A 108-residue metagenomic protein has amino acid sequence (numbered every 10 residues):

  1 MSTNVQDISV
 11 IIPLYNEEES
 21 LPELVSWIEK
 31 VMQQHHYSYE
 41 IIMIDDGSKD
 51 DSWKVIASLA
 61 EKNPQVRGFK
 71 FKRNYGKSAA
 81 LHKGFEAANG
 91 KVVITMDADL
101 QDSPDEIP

Functional and structural regions predicted by a protein language model:
M1-P108: Structured catalytic core of nucleotide-sugar glycosyltransferases
